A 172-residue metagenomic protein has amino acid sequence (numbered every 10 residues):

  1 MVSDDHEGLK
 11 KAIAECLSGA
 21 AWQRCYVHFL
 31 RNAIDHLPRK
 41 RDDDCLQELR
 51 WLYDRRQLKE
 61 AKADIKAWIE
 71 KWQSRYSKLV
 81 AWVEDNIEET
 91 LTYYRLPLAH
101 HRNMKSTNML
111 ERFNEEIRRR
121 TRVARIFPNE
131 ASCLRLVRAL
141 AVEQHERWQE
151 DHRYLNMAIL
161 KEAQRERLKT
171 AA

Functional and structural regions predicted by a protein language model:
M1-V2, N114: Structured catalytic/translocation cores of nucleotide/phosphate-coupled proteins
V2-G8, A12-Q47: Conserved beta-strand -> loop -> alpha-helix junction used to position metal-binding or nucleic-acid-contacting
E7, L52-A172: Acidic/histidine-rich catalytic cores and adjacent linkers of DNA breakage/strand-transfer/modification proteins
